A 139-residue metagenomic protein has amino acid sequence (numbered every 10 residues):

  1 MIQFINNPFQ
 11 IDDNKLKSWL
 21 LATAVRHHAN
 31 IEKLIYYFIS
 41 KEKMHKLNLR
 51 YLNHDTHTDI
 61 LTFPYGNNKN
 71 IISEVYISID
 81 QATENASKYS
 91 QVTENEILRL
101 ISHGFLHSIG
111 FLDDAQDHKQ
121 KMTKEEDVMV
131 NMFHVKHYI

Functional and structural regions predicted by a protein language model:
M1-L98, S108-I139: An acidic/histidine-cluster motif and surrounding catalytic segment that typifies divalent-metal-assisted enzyme active
